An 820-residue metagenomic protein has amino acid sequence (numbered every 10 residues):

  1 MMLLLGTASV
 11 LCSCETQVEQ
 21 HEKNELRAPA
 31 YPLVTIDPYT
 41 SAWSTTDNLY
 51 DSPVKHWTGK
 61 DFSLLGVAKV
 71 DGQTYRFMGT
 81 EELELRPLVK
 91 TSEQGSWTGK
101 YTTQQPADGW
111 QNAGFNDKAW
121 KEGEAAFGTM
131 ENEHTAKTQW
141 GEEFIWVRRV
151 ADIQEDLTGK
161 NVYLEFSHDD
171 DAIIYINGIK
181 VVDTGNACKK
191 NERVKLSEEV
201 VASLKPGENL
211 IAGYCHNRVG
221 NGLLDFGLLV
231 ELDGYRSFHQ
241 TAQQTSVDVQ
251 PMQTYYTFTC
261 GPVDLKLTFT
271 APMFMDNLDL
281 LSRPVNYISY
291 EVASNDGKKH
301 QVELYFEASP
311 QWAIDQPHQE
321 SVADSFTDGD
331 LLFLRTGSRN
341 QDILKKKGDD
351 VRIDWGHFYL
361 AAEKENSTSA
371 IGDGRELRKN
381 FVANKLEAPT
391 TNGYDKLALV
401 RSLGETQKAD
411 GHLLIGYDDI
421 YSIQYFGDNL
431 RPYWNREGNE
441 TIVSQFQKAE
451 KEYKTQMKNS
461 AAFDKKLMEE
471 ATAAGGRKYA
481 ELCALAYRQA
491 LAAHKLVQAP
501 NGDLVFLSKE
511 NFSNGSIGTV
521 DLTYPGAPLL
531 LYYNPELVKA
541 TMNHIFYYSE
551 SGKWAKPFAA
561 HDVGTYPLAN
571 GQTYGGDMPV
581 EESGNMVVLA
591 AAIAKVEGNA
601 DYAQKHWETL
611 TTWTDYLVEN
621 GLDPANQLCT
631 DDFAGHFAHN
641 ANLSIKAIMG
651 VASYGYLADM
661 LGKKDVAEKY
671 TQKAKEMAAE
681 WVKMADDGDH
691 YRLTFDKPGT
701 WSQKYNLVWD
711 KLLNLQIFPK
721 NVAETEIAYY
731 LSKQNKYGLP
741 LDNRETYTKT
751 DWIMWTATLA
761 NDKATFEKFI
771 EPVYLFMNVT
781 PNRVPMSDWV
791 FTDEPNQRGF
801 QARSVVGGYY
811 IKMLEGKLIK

Functional and structural regions predicted by a protein language model:
T16-P32, S41-A42, D47, E82-N112 (+5 more regions): Acidic/polar, glycine-enriched structural segments that form the non-catalytic walls/loops of the carbohydrate-binding
L26-H56, E582, M586-V587, L661 (+2 more regions): C-terminal capping/lid segments that line or modulate ligand- or cofactor-binding pockets
P53, T58-L85, G234-H239, T523-G564: Carboxylate/His-rich catalytic cores and anion/metal-binding grooves
P87-A107, N112-F115, W120, A187 (+1 more regions): An acidic-aromatic loop/edge-strand motif
W120, E143, A151-G178, I211-G213: Aromatic-lined ligand-binding clefts that engage carbohydrates, nucleic acids, or primary amines
K266, A480-L485, H494-A499, G518 (+6 more regions): Aromatic-lined, polymer-binding surfaces characteristic of secreted/periplasmic polysaccharide-degrading enzymes
D328-V382, E510-L522, P528-P535, Y547 (+8 more regions): Extended ligand-binding clefts on enzyme/binding-domain cores
R436-M457, G515-P624, N640-Y654, A658: Aromatic-rich carbohydrate-recognition surfaces in CAZymes
